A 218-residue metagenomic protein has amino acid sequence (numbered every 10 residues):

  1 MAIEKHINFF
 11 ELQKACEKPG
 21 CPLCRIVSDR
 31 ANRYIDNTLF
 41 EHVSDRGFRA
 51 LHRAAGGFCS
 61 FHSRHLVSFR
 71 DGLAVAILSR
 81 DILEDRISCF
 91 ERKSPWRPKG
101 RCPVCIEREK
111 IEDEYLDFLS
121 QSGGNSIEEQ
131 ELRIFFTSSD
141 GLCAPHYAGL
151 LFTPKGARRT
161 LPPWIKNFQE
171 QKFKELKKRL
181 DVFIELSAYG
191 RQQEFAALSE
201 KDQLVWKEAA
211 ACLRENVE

Functional and structural regions predicted by a protein language model:
M1-E218: Intrinsically disordered, low-complexity regulatory regions of eukaryotic proteins
